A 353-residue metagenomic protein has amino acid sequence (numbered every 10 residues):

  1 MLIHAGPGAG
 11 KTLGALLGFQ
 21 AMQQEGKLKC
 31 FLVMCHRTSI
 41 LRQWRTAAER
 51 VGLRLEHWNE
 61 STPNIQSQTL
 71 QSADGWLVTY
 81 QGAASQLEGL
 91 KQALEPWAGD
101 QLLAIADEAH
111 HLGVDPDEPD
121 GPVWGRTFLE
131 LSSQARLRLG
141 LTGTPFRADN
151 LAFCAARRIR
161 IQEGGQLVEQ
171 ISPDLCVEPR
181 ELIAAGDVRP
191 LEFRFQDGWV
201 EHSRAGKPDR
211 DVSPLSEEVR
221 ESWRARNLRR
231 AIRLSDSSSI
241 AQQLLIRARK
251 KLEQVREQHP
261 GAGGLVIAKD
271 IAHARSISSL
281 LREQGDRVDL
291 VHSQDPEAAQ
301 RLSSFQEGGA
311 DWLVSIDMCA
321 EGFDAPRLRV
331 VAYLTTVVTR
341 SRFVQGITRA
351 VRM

Functional and structural regions predicted by a protein language model:
M1-G18: Walker A/P-loop
H4-G8, H110-L112, L129-C154, G186: Conserved helicase ATPase motor motifs in RecA-like P-loop NTPase domains
T12-G14, K27-V51, Y80-G82, K269-A272: Conserved Walker A/P-loop ATP-binding site and its immediately adjacent core in helicase/helicase-like ATPase domains
V51-E88: Inter-Walker segment of RecA-like/P-loop motor cores
G82, L94-G140: SF2 helicase catalytic motif II
N150-G261: Interdomain helical connector at the RecA1-RecA2 junction of SF1/SF2 helicase-like NTPases
K269-H292: Conserved helicase motor "Helicase C" RecA-like lobe of SF1/SF2 P-loop NTPases
R287-M353: Conserved RecA-like P-loop NTPase helicase motor core
